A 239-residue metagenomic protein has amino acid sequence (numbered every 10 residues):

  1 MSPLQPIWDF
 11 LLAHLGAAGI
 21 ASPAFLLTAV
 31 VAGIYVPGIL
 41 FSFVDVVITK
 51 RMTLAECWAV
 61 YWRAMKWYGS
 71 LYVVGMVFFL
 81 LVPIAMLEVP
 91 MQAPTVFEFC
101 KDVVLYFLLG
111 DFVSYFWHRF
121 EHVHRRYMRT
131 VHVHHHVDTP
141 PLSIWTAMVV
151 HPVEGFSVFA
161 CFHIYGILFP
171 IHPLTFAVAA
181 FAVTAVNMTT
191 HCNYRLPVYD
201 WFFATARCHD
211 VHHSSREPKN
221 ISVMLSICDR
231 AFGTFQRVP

Functional and structural regions predicted by a protein language model:
M1-L168, I221-P239: Non-catalytic, topology-defining segments of multipass membrane proteins
F169-R230: Functionally important transmembrane alpha-helices
